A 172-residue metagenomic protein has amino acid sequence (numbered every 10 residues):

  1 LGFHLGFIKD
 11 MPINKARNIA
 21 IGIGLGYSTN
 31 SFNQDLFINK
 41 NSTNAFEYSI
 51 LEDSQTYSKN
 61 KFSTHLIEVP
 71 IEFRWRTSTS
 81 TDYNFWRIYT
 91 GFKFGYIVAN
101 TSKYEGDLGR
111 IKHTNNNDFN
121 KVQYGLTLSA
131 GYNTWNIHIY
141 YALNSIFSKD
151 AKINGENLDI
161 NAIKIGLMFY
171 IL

Functional and structural regions predicted by a protein language model:
L1-F3, I19, S63-V69, N84 (+3 more regions): Residues that define the transmembrane beta-barrel architecture of outer-membrane proteins
L1-S49: Glycine- and aromatic-enriched membrane insertion/assembly motifs of diderm outer-membrane and organelle channel
L5-M11, L25-Y27, V69-W75, T90-F94 (+3 more regions): Residues on the lipid-exposed face of transmembrane beta-strands in outer-membrane beta-barrel proteins
P12-I19, S78-W86: Short loop/turn motifs that connect adjacent beta-strands in outer-membrane beta-barrel proteins
I13, T29-D35, T79, Y96-S102 (+1 more regions): Gram-negative outer-membrane beta-barrel proteins
F32-T64, I97-G125: Extracellular/periplasm-exposed beta-strand and loop segments of Gram-negative cell-envelope proteins, dominated by
S58-K61, R74-T81: Short helix-to-loop capping/linker segments positioned immediately adjacent to catalytic or ligand/cofactor-binding
T114-L172: Predominantly the C-terminal beta-signal and adjacent terminal strand-loop region of outer-membrane beta-barrel
